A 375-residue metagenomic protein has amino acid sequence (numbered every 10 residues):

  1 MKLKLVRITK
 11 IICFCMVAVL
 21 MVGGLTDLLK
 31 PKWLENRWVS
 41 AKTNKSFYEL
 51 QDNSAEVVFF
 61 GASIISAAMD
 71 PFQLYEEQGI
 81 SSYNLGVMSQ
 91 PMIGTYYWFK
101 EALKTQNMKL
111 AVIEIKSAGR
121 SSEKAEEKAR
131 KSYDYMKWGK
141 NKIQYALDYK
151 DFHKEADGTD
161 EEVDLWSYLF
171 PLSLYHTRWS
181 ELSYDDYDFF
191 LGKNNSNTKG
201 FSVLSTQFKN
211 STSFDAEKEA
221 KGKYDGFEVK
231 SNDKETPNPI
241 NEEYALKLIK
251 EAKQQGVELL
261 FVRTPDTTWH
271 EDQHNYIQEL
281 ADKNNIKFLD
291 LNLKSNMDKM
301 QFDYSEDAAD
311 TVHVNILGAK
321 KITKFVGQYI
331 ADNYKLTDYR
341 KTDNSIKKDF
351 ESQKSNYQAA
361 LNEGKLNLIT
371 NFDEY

Functional and structural regions predicted by a protein language model:
T9-L28: Hydrophobic membrane-insertion alpha-helices, especially the h-region of bacterial N-terminal signal peptides
L29-N53: Alpha-helical transmembrane signal-anchor/signal-peptide segments
S54-E56, G79-S81, Q106-L110, K253-L260 (+1 more regions): Loop/turn elements at helix/coil->beta-strand transitions in domains of secreted/extracellular proteins
F60, I64-H153: Membrane-embedded segments
S89-I93, T236-P239, P265-Q273: Acidic-and-aromatic substrate-binding clefts and catalytic sites of carbohydrate-active enzymes
K131-Q255, R340-Y375: Secreted/periplasmic serine-hydrolase-like ester/acetyl group-modifying domain
L246-D272: Active-site segments of SGNH/GDSL-like serine hydrolases that catalyze O-acetyl group transfer/hydrolysis on lipids
E271-D349, N356-Y375: C-terminal regions of proteins
